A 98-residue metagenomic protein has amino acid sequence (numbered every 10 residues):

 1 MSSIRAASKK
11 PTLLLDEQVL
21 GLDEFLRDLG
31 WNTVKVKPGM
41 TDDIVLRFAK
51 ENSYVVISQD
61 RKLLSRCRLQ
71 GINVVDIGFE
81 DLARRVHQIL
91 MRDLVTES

Functional and structural regions predicted by a protein language model:
S2-K9, D16-G21, D28, V36-G39 (+3 more regions): Acidic, PIN/NYN-like endoribonuclease modules and their adjacent C-terminal/linker elements
V55-D60: Acidic beta-strand-to-loop metal/phosphate-binding motif
